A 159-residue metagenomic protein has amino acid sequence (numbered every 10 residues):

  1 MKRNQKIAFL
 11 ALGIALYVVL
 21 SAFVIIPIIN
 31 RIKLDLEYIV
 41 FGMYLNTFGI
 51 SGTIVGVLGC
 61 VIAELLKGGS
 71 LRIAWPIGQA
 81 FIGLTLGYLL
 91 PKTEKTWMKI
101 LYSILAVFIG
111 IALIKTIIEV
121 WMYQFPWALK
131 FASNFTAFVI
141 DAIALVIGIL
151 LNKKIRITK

Functional and structural regions predicted by a protein language model:
M1-K159: Loop-helix junctions at membrane interfaces
